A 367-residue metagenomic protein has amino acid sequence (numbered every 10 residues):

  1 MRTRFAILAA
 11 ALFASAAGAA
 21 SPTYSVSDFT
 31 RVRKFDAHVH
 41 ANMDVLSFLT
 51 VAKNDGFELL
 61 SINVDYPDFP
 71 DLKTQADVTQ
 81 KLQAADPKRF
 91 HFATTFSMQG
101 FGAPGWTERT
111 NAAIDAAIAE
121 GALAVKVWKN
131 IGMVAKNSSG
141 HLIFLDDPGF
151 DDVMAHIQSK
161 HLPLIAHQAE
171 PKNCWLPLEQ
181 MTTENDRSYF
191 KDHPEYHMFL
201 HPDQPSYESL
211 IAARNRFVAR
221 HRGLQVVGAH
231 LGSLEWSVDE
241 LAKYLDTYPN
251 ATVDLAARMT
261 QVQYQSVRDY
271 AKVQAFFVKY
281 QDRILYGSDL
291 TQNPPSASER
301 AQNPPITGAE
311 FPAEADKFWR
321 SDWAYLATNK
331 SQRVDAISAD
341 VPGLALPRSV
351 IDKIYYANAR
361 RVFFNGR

Functional and structural regions predicted by a protein language model:
M1-R4: Positively charged n-region of N-terminal signal peptides that target proteins for export
A6-A16: Bacterial N-terminal signal peptides
A19-R89, E108-R109: An N-terminally biased module of ancient metal coordination in phosphate/nucleic-acid-related enzymes
P22-S27, D77-D203, T252, M259: Active-site gating/metal-coordination segments in enzymes
F35-V39, L59-I62, F90-T95, V125-V127 (+4 more regions): Hydrophobic faces of well-ordered beta-strands that scaffold small-molecule active sites in alpha/beta enzyme cores
H38-L46, D65-Q75, Q99-E108, A135 (+4 more regions): Acidic-and-aromatic substrate-binding clefts and catalytic sites of carbohydrate-active enzymes
D86, S159-K160, H221-R222, T247-Y248 (+1 more regions): Helix C-cap/helix->beta junction micro-motif
P202, S206-R216, Q225-R367: H/E-rich (His + Asp/Glu) clusters that bind or coordinate divalent metals
